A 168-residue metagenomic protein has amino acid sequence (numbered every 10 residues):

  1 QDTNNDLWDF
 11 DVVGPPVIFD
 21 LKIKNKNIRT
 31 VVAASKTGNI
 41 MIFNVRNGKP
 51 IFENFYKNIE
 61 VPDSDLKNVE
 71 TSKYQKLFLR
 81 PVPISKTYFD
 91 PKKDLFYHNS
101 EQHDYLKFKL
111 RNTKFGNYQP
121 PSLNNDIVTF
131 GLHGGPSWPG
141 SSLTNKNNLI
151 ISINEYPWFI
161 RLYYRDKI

Functional and structural regions predicted by a protein language model:
Q1-I168: Beta-sheet-rich non-transmembrane sensory/scaffold domains
